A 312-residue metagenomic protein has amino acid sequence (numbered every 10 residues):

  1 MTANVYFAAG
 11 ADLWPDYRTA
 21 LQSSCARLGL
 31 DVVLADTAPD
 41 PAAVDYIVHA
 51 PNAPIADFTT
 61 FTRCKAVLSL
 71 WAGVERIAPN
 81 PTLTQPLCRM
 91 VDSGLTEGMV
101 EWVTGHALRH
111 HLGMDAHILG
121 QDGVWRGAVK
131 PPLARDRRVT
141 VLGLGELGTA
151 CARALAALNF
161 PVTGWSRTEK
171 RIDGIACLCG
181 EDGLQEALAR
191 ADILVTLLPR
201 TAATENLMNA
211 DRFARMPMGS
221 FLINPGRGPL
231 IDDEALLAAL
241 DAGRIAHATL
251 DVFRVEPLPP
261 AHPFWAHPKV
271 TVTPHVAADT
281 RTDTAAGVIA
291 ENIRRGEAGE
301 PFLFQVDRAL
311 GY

Functional and structural regions predicted by a protein language model:
M1-Y46: N-terminal glycine-/charge-rich "phosphate-binding" loop or analogous flexible N-terminal tail
T2, T84, R135-R138, G219: Phosphate-coordination loops involved in phosphoryl transfer and adenosine-cofactor binding
D45-G120: Phosphate/diphosphate ligand-binding glycine-rich loop within oxidoreductases
G94-M99, A116-H117, E256-Y312: C-terminal helix-to-coil terminal segments
W102-K130, D283-T284, I289, R295: A charged, well-structured terminal subsegment
A116-A150, C177: Glycine-rich NAD(P)-binding loop of Rossmann-like domains
L158-G174: NAD(P)-binding Rossmann-fold cofactor-contacting core
E169-P263: Rossmann-like adenosine-cofactor binding region
